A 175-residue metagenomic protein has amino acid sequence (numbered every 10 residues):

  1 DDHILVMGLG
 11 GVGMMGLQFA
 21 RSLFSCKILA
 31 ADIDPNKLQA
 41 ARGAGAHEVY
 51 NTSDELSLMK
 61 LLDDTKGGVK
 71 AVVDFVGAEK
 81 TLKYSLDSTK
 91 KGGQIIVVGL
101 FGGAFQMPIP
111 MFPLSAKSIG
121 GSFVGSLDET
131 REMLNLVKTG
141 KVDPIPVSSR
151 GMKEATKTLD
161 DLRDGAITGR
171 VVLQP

Functional and structural regions predicted by a protein language model:
D1, A46, K66-K70, V142 (+1 more regions): Local beta-strand N-terminus motif with an aromatic residue
D1-E55, K60: Mid-domain Rossmann-like dinucleotide-binding core that forms the NAD(H)/NADP(H) cofactor-binding site
H3, G93-I95, S118: Short glycine-centered segments of the SAM/dcSAM-binding site in methyltransferase folds
K70-V73, I96: N-terminal Rossmann-like NAD(P) cofactor-binding module of classical short-chain dehydrogenase/reductase
V73-F75, P175: Short, well-ordered coil/turn residues at beta-beta hairpins and beta-strand->alpha-helix junctions within
K83, L127-P175: C-terminal hydrophobic helical "lid"/dimerization subdomain of Rossmann-like NAD(P)H-dependent oxidoreductases
T89-K91: Helix-to-beta-strand junctions that scaffold the AdoMet/dcAdoMet cofactor pocket in Class I SAM-dependent enzymes
G99-A116, L127-L134: Rossmann-fold NAD(P)-binding glycine/threonine-rich loop
